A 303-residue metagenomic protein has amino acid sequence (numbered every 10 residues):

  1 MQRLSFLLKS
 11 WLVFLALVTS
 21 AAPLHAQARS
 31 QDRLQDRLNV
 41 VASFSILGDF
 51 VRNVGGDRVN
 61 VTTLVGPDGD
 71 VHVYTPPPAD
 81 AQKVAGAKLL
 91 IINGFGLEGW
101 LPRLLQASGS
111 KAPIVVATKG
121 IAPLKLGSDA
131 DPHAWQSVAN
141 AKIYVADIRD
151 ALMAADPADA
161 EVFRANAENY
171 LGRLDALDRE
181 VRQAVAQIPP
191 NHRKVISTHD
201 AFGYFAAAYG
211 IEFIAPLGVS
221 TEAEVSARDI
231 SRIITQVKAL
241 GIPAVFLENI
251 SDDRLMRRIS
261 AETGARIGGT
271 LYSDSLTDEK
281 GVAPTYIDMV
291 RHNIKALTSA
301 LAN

Functional and structural regions predicted by a protein language model:
M1-F6: N-terminal secretory signal peptides that target proteins for export/translocation
K9-A21: Bacterial N-terminal signal peptides
A26-N303: Extracytoplasmic metal-acquisition and chelation regions
